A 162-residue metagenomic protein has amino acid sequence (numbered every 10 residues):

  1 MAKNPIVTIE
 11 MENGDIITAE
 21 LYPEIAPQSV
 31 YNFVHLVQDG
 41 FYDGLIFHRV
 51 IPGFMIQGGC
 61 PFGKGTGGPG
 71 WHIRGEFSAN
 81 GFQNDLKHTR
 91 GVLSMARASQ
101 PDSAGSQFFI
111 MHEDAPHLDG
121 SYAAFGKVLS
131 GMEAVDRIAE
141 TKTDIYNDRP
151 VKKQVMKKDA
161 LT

Functional and structural regions predicted by a protein language model:
M1-T162: Cyclophilin-like peptidyl-prolyl cis-trans isomerases
